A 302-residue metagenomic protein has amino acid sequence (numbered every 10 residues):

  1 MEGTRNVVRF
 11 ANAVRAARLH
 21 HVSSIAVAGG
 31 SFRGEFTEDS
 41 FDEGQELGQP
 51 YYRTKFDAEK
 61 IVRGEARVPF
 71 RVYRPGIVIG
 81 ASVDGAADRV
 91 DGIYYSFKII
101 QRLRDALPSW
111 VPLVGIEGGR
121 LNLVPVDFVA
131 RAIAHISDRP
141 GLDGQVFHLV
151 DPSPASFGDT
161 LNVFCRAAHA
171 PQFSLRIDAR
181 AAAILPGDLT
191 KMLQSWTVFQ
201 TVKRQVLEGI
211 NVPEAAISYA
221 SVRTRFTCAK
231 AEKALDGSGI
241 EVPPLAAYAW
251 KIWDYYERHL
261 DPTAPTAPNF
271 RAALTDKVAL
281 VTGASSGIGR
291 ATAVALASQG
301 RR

Functional and structural regions predicted by a protein language model:
R5-Y52, F70-R71, D84: Conserved Rossmann-fold NAD(P)-dependent oxidoreductase catalytic core, especially the SDR/UDP-sugar
R33-E35, R63-V72, G76-L121, V126-R131 (+2 more regions): NAD(P)-dependent short-chain dehydrogenase/reductase
H135-E214, K233, Y248: Mid/C-terminal beta-alpha module of Rossmann-like enzyme folds, strongest in SDR-family dehydrogenases/epimerases
A215-K277: Amphipathic terminal alpha-helices
V278, S285-S286: Conserved glycine-rich cofactor-binding loop
G289-R290: N-terminal Rossmann-fold NAD(P) dinucleotide-binding loop
L296: Aromatic pocket-lining residues of Rossmann-like dinucleotide-binding sites
R301-R302: Conserved glycine-rich Rossmann-like NAD(P)H-binding loop of the short-chain dehydrogenase/reductase
